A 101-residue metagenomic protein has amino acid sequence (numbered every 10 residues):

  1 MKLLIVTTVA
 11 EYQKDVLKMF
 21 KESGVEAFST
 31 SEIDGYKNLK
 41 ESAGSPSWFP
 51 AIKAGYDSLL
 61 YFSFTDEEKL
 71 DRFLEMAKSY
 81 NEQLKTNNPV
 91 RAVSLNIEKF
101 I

Functional and structural regions predicted by a protein language model:
M1-I101: Positively charged, small/polar-rich N-terminal and surface patches that mediate targeting and assembly and bind
